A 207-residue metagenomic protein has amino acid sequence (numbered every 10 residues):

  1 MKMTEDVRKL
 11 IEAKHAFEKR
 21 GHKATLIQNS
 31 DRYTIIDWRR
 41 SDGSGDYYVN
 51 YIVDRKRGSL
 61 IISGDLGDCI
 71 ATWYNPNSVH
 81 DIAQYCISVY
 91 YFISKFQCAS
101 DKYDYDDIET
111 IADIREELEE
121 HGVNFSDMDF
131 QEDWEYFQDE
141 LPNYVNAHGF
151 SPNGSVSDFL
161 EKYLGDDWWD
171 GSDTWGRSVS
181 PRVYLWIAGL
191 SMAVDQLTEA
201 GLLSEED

Functional and structural regions predicted by a protein language model:
K2-S63, D68: Short N-terminal edge-element motif at the start of the domain
M3, L10-A13, F17, A24 (+7 more regions): Extended hydrophobic/Leu-rich segments
T4-E5, I11, I36, V53 (+6 more regions): Intrinsic disorder/low-complexity signal
D6-E12, P76, Y91, D113 (+3 more regions): Exposed alpha-helical structural elements
Q28, L66-D68, N124, D158-F159 (+1 more regions): Alpha-helical interaction segments
V49-Q97: Aromatic- and glycine-enriched beta-alpha-beta binding-site module
I82-D139: An exposed acidic His-Trp-rich patch
D127-D207: A eukaryote-biased signal for long
